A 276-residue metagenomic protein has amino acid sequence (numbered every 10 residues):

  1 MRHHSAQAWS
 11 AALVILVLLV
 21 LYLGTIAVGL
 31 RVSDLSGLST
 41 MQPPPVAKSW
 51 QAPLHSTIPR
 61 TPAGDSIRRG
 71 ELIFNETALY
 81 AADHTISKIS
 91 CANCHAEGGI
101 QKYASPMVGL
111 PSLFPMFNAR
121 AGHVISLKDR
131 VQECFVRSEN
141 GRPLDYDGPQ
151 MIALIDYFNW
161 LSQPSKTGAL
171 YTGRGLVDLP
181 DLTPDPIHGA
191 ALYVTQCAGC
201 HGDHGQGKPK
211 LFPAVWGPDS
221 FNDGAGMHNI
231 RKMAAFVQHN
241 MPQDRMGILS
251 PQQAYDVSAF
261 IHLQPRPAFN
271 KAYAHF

Functional and structural regions predicted by a protein language model:
M1-E71, T77, P115-I187: Post-cleavage N-terminal segment of exported redox proteins
R31-S36, T57, H84-I89, I100-Q101: Short sequence/structural segments immediately N-terminal
P62-G99, P180-K208, F212, I230-R231: Sequence/structural segment immediately N-terminal to covalent heme-attachment motifs in c-type and related
G64-R69, I73, I100-L144, L154 (+1 more regions): Extracytoplasmic electron-transfer domains, predominantly the class I c-type cytochrome c fold
L79-I86, R142-D147, T167-Y171, R245-I248 (+1 more regions): Surface-exposed patches in mature extracellular/periplasmic domains of secreted proteins
Y80-A82, G98-A104, L161-K166, K208 (+1 more regions): Secretory-pathway/luminal and periplasmic proteins that interact with or process carbohydrate-rich
V124-K128, F158-G168, G199-P209, G226-M233: A structural motif
G175-D181, F212-G224: Short helix/strand-bridging catalytic loops that position acidic/His residues to coordinate divalent metals and engage
